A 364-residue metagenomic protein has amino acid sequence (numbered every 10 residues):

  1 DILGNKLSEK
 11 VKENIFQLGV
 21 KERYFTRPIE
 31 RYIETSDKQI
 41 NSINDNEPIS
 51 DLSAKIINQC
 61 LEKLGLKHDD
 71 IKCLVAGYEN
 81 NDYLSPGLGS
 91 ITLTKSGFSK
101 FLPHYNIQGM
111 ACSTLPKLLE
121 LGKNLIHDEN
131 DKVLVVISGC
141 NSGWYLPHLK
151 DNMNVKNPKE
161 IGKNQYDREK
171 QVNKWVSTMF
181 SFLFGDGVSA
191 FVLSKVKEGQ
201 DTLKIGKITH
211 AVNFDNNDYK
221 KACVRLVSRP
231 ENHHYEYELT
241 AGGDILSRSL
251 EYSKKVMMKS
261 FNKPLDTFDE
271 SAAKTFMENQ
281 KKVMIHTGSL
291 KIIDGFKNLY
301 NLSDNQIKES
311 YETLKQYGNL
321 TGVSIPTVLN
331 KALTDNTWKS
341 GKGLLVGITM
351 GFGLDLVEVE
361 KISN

Functional and structural regions predicted by a protein language model:
D1-E47, D151, Q165-E251, K255-K259 (+2 more regions): Condensing-enzyme catalytic core mediating Claisen C-C bond formation in acyl metabolism
D1-F16, K100, N124-E129, V136-S142 (+1 more regions): Cys-dependent condensing catalytic cores that perform Claisen condensation/acyl-transfer in fatty-acid/polyketide
K6-G19, P48-L64, L88-G89, R248-D269 (+1 more regions): Short, well-ordered amphipathic alpha-helical segments that serve as non-catalytic structural scaffolds within diverse
R23-Y24, P28-G109, T267-I293: Conserved beta-ketoacyl condensing-enzyme motif
A54, N80-D82, I91-T94, S99-N130 (+2 more regions): Claisen-condensing/thiolase-fold acyl-transfer catalytic domains that form or cleave C-C bonds in fatty acid
H68-K72, K100-L102, D128-V133, T178-M179 (+4 more regions): Short coil/turn connectors at secondary-structure junctions
L84-F98, L146-N152, K156-E169, L226-P230 (+1 more regions): Acidic-glycine-rich active-site phosphate/pyrophosphate-binding loop
H127-L183: Flexible, glycine-rich active-site loops centered on histidine and acidic residues that chelate a metal or position
